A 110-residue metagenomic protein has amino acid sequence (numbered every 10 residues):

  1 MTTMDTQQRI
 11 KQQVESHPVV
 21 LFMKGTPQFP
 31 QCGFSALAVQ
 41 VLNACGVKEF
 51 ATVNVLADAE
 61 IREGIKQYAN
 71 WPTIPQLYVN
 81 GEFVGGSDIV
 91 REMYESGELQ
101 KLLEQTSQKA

Functional and structural regions predicted by a protein language model:
M1-V20, A110: N-terminal leader/targeting and pre-domain segments
T3-Q7, D58-R62, S96: Structural motif corresponding to alpha-helix initiation and N-cap regions
K11-E49: Local sequence-structure signature of Cys/Sec-based thiol-disulfide redox active-site neighborhoods
F22, Q76-N80: Acidic beta-strand-to-loop metal/phosphate-binding motif
V47-R62: Thiol-based oxidoreductase modules, predominantly thioredoxin-like and allied folds used for disulfide exchange
Q67-T73: Thiol/disulfide oxidoreductase modules built on the thioredoxin-like
V79-K109: Non-catalytic, surface beta->alpha helical segment in thiol-disulfide oxidoreductase systems
